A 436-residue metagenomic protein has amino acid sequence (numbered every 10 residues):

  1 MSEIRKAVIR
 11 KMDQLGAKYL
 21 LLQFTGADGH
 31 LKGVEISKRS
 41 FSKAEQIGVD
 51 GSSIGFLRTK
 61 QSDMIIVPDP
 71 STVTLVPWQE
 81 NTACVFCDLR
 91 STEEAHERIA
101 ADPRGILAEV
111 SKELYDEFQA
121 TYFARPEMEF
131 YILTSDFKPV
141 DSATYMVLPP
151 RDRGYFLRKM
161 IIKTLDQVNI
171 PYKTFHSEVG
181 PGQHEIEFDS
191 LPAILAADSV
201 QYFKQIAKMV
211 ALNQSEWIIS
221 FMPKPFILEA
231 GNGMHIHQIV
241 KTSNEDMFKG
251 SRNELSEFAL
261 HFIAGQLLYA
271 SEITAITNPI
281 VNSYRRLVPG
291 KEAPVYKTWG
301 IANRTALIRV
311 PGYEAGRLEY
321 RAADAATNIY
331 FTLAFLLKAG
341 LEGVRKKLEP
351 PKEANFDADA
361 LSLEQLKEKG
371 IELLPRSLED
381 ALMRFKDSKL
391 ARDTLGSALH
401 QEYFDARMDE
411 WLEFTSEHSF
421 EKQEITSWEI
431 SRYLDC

Functional and structural regions predicted by a protein language model:
M1-S177, A196, Y202, K369-C436: ATP/Mg2+-dependent ligation/transfer catalytic cores
I4-K18, Q23-E117, I194-F356, E364-K367: Active-site capping/gating regions of soluble enzymes
F123-T134, V168-F188, W217-I239, I273-V281: Core alpha/beta catalytic barrel or barrel-like domain that forms the active/cofactor pocket in diverse metabolic
I132, D136-L148, P181-A196, F226-G231 (+1 more regions): Active-site-proximal beta-alpha loop/turn segments in soluble metabolic enzymes
V179, T277-Y284, P351-K352, L399 (+2 more regions): Residue-level signal for alpha-helical context at structural boundaries
L287-V288, N355-L361, Q401-L412: Amphipathic alpha-helical surface "interface" segments used for docking/oligomerization or membrane association within
